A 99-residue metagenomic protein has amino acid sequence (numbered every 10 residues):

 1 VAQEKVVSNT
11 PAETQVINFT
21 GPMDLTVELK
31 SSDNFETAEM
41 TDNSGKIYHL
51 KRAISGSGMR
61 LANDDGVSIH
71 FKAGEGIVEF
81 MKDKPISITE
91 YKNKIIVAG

Functional and structural regions predicted by a protein language model:
A2-G99: Cysteine-centric segments in proteins
